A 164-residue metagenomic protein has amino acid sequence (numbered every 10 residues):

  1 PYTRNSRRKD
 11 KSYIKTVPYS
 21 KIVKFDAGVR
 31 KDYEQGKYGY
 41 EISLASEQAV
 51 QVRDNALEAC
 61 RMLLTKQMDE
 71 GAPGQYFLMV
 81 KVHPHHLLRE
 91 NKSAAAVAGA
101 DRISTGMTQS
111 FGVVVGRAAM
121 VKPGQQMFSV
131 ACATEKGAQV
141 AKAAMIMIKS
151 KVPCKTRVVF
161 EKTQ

Functional and structural regions predicted by a protein language model:
P1-Q164: Ribosome-associated RNA-binding proteins
